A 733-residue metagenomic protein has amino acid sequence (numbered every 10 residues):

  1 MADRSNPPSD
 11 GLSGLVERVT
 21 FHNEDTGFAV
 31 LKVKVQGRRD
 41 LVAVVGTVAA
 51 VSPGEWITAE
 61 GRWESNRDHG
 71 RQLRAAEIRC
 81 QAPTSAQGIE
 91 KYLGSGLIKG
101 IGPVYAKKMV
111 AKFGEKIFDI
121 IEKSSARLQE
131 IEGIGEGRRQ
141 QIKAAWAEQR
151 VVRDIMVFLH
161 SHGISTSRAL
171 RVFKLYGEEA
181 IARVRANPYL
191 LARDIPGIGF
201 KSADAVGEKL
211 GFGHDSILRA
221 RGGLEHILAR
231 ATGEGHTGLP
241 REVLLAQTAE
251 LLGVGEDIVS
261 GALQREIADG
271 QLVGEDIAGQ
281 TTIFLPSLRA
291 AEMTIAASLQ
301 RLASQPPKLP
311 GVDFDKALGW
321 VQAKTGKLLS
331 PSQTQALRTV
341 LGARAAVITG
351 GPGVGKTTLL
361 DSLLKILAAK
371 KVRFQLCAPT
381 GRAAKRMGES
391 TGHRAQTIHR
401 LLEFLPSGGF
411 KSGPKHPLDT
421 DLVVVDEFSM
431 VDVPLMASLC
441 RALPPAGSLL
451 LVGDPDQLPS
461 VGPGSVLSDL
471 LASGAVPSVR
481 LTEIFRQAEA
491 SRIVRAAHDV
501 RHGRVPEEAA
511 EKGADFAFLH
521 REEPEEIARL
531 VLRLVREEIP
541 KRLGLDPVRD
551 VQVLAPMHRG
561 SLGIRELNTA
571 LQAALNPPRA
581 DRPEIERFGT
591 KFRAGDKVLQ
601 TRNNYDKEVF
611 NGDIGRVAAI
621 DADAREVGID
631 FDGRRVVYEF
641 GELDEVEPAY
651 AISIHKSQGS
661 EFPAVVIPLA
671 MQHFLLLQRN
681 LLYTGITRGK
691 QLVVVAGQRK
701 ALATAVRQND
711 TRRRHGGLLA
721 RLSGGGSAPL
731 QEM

Functional and structural regions predicted by a protein language model:
M1-K316, M733: Accessory, non-ATPase domains that flank or precede helicase/AAA+ motor cores in DNA-metabolism machines
T325-G342: N-terminal pre-P-loop "Q-motif" helix
I348, L376: Hydrophobic anchor at the beta1->P-loop junction of P-loop NTPases
G353: Walker A (P-loop) phosphate-binding loop of P-loop NTPases
K356: Conserved lysine of the Walker
S362, I366-V372, A378-S390, H399-G409 (+5 more regions): Conserved helicase motor core of SF1/SF2 NTP-dependent helicases
P455-K607, A618, L730-M733: Conserved helicase motor core of P-loop NTPases
H502, N611-M733: C-terminal accessory regions
